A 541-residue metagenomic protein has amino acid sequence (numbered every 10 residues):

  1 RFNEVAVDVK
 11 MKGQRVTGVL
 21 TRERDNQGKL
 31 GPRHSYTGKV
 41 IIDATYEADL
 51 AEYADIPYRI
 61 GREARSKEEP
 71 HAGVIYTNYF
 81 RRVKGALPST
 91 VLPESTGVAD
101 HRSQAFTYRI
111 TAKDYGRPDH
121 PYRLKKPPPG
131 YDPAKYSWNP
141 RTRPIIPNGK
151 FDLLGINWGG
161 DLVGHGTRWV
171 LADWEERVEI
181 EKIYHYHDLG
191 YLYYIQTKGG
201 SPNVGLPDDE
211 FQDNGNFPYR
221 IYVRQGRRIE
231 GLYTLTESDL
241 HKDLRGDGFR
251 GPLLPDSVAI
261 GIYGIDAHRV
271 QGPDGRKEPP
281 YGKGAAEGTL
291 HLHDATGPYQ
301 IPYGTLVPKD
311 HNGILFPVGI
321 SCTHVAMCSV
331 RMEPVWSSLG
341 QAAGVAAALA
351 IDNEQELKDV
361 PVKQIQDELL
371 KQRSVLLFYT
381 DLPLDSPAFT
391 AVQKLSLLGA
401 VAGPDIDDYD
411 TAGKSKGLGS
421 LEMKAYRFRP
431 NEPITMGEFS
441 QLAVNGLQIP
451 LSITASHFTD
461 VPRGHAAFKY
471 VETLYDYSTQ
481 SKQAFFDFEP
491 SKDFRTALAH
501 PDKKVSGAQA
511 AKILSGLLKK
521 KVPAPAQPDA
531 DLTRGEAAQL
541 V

Functional and structural regions predicted by a protein language model:
F2, R15, R102-F106, H187 (+9 more regions): Residues that flank catalytic or metal-binding motifs in active/ligand-binding sites
F2-A6, G13, G18, R22-E23 (+2 more regions): Flavin (FAD/FMN)-binding glycine-rich loop and adjacent Rossmann-like elements that form
E4-K10, V307, A443-G446, P525-A526: Short, composition-biased local secondary-structure segments
A6-V7, R65, Y409, F488: Conserved beta-strand edge residues that scaffold enzyme active sites
M11-K12, A466: A short, hydrophobic/aromatic-rich structural module that often spans a beta strand with its adjoining loop
L369-Q393, V401-A511, S515-E536, V541: Feature responds to low-complexity, polar/acidic, surface-exposed segments characteristic of secreted/exported proteins
